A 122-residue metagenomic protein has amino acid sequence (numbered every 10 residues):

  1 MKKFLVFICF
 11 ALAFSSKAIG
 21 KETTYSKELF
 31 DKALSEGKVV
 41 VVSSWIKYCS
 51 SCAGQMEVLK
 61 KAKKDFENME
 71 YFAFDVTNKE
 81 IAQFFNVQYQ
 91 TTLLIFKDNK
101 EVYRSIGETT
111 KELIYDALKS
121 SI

Functional and structural regions predicted by a protein language model:
F4-A13: Sec-dependent N-terminal signal peptides
F10, A18-G37, S120: N-terminal leader/targeting and pre-domain segments
L29-F30, K79-I81: Short acidic active-site motifs
S35-K47: Short active-site neighborhood of thiol/selenol oxidoreductases, capturing the structured segment around
S44, E67-E80: Thiol-based oxidoreductase modules, predominantly thioredoxin-like and allied folds used for disulfide exchange
C52-D65: Typically the conserved alpha-helix immediately C-terminal to a functionally engaged Cys/Sec in thioredoxin-like
F85-L94: Structural micro-motif
K97-I122: Non-catalytic, surface beta->alpha helical segment in thiol-disulfide oxidoreductase systems
